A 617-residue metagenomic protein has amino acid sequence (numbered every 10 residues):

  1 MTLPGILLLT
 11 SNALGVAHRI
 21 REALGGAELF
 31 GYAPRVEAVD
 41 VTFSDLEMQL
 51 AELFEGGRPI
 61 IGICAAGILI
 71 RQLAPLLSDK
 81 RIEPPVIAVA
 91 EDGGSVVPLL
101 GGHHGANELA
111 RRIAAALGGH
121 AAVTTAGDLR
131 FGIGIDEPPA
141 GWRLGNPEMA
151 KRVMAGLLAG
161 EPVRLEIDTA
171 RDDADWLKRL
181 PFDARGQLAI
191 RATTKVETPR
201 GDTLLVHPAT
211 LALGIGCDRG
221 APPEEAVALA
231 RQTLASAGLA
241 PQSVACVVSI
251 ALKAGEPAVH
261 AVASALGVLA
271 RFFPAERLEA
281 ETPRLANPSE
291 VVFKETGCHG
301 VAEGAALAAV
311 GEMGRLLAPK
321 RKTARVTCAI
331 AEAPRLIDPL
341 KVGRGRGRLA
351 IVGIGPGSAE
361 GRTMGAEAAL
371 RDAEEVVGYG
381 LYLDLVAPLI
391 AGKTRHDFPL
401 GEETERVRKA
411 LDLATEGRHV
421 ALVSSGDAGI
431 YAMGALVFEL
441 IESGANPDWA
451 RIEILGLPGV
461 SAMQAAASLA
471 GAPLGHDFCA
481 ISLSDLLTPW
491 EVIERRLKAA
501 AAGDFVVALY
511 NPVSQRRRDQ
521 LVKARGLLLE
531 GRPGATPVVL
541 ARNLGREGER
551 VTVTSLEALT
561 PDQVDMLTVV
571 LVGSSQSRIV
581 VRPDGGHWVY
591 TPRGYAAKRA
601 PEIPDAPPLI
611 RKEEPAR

Functional and structural regions predicted by a protein language model:
T2-A74, H260-A261, L266-E303, L307 (+7 more regions): Class I S-adenosyl-L-methionine
K80-G134, I250, V259-V301, L455-Q464 (+1 more regions): Long, charge-dense
I113-L177, I481, P489-P537: Conserved anion/nucleotide-ligand pocket segment
M154, A170-F182, A286-E290, L349 (+2 more regions): A contiguous loop/helix-start segment that scaffolds small-molecule binding in enzyme catalytic cores
R191-P199, T203-V206, E303-I337, Q563-R582: C-terminal edge-of-domain segments
L205, A209-A226, A230-T233: Glycine- and Gly-Pro-enriched alpha-helical subdomains that act as flexible, kink-prone "lid/hinge" or packing modules
A230-V244, G361: Phosphate/pyrophosphate-binding loops at sites that engage ATP/ADP/AMP, CoA/4′-phosphopantetheine, polyphosphate
S358, A432-G503: Class I SAM-dependent methyltransferase SAM-binding "motif I" and its flanking Rossmann-like core
